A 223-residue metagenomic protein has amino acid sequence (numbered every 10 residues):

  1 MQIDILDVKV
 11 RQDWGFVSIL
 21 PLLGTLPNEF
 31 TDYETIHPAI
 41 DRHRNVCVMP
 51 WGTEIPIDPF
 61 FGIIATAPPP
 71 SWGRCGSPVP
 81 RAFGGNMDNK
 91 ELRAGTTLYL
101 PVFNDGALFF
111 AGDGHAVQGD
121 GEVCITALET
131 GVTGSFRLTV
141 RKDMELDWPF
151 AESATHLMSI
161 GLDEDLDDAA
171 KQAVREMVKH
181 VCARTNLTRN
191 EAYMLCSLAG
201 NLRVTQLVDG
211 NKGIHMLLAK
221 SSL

Functional and structural regions predicted by a protein language model:
Q2-A94: Intrinsically disordered, low-complexity linker/loop segments enriched in Gly/Pro and charged/polar residues
Q2-D4, P101, L217: Residue-level recognition of conserved beta-strand edge/terminus positions
I5, K9, A65, T96 (+5 more regions): Structural signal for hydrophobic packing residues in well-ordered secondary-structure cores of soluble enzyme domains
V8-I19, G106-V117, T205-V208: Short, Lys/Arg- and Gly-enriched loop/turn segments at beta-strand edges
Y33, G131-T133, N211: Short edge beta-strand segments in beta-sheet-rich domains
I57-D167: Conserved mixed alpha/beta catalytic, RNA-binding, or beta-rich assembly cores of soluble enzyme, regulatory
G161-T185, R189-S222: C-terminal alpha-helical interaction appendages
